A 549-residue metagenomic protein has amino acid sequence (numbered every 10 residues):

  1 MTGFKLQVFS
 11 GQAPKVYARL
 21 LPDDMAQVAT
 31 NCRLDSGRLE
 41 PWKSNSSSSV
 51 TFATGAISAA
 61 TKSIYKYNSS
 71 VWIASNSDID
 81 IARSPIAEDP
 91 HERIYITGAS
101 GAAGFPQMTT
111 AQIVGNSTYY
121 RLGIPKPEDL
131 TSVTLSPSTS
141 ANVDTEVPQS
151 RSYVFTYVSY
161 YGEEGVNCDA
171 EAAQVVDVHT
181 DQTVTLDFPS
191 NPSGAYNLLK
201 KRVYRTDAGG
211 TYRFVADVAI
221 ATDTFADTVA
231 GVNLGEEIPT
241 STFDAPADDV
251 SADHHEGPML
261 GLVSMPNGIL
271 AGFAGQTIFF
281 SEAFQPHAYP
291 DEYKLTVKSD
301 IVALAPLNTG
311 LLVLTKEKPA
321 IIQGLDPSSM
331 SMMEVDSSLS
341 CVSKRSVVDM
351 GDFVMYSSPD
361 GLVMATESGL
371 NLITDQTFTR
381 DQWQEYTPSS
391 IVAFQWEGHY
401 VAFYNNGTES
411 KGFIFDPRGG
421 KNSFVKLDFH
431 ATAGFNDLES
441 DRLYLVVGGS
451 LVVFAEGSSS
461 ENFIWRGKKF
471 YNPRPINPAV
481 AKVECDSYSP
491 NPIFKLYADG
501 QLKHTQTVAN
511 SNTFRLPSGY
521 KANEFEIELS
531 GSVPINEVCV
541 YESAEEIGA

Functional and structural regions predicted by a protein language model:
T2-D35, K43-N45, T54-G268, A274-Q276 (+2 more regions): Disordered, low-complexity "stalk" and linker segments at domain junctions of extracellular and cell-surface proteins
T2-I94, G98, S150, H179-D181 (+3 more regions): Beta-sheet repeat architectures centered on beta-propellers
H91, A99-S100, N267, G275-Q276 (+6 more regions): Surface-exposed loop/turn positions within WD40 beta-propeller blades
G104-Y119, Q276-E292, A320-S331, V363-T377 (+2 more regions): Surface-exposed loop/turn elements that mediate protein-protein interactions on large endomembrane-trafficking
V218-A219, Y293-V297, E334-L339, W383-E385 (+1 more regions): Surface loop/turn motifs at the tips and blade-to-blade linkers of beta-strand repeat domains
G257-M259, D300, L307, C341-S343 (+1 more regions): Beta-rich catalytic cores
P306, L311-A320, D336-T366: Structured, hydrophobic secondary-structure cores that serve as assembly/anchoring elements
